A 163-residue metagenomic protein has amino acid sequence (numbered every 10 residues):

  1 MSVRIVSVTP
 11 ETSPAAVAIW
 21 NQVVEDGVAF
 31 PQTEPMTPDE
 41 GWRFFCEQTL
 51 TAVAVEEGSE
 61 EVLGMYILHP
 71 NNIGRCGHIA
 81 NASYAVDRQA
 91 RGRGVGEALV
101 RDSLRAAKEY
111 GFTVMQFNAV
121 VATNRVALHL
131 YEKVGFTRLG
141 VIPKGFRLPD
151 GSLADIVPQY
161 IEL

Functional and structural regions predicted by a protein language model:
S2, Y84, I142, L148-L163: Terminal substrate-recognition subdomain of acyl/acetyltransferases
S2-A16: A short beta-loop-alpha structural element at the N-terminal edge of CoA-dependent acyl/N-acetyltransferase catalytic
V8, V86, V120: Hydrophobic adenine-recognition pocket in adenosine-nucleotide-binding enzymes
A29-Q89, V100-R101, A106, E162-L163: Acetyl-CoA-dependent GNAT
R91, F117-A127, G145-D150: Conserved beta-strand-loop-alpha-helix junction that forms the acyl-donor binding cleft
G92-A107, L128-K133: Conserved acetyl-CoA-binding loop-helix of GNAT-fold acetyltransferases
A107-V120: Conserved GNAT acetyl-CoA-binding A-motif
E132-I142: Conserved acetyl-CoA-binding loop of GNAT-fold acetyltransferases
